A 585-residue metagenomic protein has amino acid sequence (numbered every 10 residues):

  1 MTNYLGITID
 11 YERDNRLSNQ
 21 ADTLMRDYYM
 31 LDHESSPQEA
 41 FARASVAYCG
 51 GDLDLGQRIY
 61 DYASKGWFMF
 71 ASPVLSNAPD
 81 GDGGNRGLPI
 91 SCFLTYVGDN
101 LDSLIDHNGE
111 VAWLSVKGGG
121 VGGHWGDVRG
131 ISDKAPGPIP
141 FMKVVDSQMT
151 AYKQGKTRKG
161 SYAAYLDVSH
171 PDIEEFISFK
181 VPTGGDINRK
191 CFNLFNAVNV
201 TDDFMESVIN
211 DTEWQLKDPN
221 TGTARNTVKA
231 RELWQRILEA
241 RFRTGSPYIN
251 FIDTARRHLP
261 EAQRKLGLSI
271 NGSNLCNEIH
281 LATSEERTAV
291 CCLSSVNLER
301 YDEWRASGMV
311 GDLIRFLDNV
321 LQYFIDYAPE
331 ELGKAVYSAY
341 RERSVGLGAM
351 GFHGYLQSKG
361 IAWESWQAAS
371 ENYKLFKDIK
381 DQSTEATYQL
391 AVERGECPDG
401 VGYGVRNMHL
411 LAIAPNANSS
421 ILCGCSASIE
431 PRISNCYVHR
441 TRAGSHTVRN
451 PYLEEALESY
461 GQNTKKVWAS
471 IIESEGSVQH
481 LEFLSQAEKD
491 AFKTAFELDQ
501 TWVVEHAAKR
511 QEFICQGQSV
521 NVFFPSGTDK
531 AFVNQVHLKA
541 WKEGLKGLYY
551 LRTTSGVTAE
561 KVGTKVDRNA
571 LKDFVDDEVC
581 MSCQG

Functional and structural regions predicted by a protein language model:
M1-G585: Extended catalytic cores of very large enzyme megasubunits
